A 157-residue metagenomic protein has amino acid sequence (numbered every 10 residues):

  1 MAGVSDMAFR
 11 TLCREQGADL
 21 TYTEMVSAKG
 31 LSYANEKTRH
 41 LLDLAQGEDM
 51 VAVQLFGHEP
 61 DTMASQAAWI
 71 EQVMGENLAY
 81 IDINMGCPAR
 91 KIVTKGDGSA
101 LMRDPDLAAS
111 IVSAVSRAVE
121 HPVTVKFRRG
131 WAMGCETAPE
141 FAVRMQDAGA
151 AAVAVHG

Functional and structural regions predicted by a protein language model:
V4-E76: Glycine-rich, positively charged N-terminal anion/phosphate-binding segment
L12-E15, D61-D97, L101-G157: Alpha/beta enzyme core
